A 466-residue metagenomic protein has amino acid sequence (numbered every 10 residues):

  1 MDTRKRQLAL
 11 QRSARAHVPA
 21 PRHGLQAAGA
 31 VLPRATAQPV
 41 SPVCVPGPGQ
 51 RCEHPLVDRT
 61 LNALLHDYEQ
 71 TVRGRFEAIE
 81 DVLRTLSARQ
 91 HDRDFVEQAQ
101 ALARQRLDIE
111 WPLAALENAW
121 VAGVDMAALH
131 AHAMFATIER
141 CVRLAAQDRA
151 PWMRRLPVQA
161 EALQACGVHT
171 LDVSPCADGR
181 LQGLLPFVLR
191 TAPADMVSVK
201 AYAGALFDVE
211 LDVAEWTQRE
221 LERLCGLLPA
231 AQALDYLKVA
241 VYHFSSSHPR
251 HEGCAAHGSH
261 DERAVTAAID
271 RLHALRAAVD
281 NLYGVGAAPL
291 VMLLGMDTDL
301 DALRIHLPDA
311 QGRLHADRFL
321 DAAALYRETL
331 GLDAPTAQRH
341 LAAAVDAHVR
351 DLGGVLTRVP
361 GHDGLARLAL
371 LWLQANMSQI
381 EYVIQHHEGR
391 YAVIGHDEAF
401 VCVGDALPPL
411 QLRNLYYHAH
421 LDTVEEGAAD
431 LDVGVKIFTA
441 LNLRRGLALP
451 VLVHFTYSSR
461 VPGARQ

Functional and structural regions predicted by a protein language model:
M1-P19, G24-A30, R34: Non-Sec secretion/translocation targeting segments of pathogen effectors
L32-V40, C44: N-terminal mitochondrial targeting presequences
C44-T170, D178, A194, G204-L237 (+1 more regions): Divalent-metal-activated hydrolytic enzyme cores
V173: Divalent metal-coordination and catalytic microenvironments
L181-G183: Short N-terminal binding/cap micro-motifs at the start of the first secondary-structure element
L185-F187: Short amphipathic alpha-helical segments
L189-S198: Short helix-loop-beta junction
